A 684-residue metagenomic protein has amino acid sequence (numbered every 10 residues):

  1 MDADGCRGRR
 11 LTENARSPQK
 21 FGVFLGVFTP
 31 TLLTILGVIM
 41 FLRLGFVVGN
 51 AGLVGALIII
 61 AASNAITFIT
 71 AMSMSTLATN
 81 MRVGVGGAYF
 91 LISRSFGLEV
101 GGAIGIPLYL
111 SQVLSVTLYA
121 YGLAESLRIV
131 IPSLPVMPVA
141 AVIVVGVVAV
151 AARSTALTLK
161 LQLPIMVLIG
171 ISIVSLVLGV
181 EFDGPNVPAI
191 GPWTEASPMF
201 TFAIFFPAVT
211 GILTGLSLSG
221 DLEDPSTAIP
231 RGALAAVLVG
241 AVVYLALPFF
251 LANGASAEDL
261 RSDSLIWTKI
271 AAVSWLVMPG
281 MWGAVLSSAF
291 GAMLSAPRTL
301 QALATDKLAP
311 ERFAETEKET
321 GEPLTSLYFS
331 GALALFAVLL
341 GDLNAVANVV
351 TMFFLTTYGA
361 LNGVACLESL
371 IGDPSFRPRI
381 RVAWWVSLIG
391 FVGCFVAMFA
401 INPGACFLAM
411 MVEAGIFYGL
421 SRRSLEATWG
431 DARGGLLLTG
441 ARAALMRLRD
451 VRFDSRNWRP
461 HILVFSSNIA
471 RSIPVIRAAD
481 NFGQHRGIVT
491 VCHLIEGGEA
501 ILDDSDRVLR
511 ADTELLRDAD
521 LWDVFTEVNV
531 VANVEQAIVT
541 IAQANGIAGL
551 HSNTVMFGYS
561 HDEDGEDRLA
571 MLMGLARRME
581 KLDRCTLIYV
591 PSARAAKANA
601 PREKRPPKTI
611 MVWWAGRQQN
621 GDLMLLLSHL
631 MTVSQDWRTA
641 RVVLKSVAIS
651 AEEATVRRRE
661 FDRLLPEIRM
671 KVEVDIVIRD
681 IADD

Functional and structural regions predicted by a protein language model:
M1-S75, T79-G87, S93-S95, S387 (+3 more regions): Membrane-interface "cap" regions at the ends of multi-pass membrane proteins
R7-K20, C366-E368, G372-D684: Membrane-embedded alpha-helical bundles that form conduits across membranes
N14, A56-L57, L163-M278: Helix-loop-helix junctions that connect adjacent transmembrane segments in multi-pass membrane transporters
Q19-V27, L98, V113, M137-A141 (+5 more regions): Loop-to-transmembrane helix boundary motifs in multi-pass membrane proteins
G26-I35, I58, I104, V130-S154 (+3 more regions): Transmembrane alpha-helical segments of multi-pass small-molecule transport proteins
G55, A124, V136-D183, P192-E195 (+4 more regions): Membrane-interface loop-to-helix entry segments
F68-V144, A149, L157, W282 (+2 more regions): Hydrophobic transmembrane alpha-helices that form the core helical bundles of multi-pass secondary transporters
F90-L91, G97, S126-I129, A235-M293 (+1 more regions): TM-loop-TM module centered on a large, flexible mid-protein loop between adjacent transmembrane helices in multi-pass
